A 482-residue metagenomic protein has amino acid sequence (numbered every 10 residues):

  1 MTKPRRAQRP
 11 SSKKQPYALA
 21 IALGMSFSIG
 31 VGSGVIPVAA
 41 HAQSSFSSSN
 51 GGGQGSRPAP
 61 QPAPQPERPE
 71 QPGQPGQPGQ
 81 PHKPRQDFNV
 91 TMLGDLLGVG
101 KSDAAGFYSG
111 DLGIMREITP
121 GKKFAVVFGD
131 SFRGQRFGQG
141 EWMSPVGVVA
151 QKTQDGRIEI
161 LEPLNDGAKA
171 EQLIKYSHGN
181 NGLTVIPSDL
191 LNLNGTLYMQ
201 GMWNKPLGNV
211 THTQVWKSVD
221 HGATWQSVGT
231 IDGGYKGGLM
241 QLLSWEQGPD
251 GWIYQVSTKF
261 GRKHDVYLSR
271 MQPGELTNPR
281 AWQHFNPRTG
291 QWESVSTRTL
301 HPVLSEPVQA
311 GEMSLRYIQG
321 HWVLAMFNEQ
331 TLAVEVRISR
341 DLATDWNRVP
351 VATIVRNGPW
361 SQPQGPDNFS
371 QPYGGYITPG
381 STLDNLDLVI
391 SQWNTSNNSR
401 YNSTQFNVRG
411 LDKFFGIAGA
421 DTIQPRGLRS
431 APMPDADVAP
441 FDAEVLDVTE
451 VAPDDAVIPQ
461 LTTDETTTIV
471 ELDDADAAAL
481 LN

Functional and structural regions predicted by a protein language model:
M1-H41: Secretory targeting and sorting signals
P4-R6, S28, P37-H82, A418-N482: Composition-driven, intrinsically disordered low-complexity tracts enriched in small residues
F46, N50, G76-Y108, E117-N180 (+8 more regions): Beta-rich carbohydrate-recognition and catalytic domains
D111-I114, A170-L191, L239-W245, G311-S314 (+1 more regions): Beta-propeller and closely related beta-sheet repeat lectin domains
S244-R262: Hydrophobic alpha-helical segments and helix pairs
G251, D384-D387: Noncatalytic modules at the cell exterior or secretory-pathway interfaces, chiefly beta-strand-rich lectin/adhesion
F369: Short glycine-biased active-site loop of nucleotidyltransferases that positions the nucleotide triphosphate and helps
